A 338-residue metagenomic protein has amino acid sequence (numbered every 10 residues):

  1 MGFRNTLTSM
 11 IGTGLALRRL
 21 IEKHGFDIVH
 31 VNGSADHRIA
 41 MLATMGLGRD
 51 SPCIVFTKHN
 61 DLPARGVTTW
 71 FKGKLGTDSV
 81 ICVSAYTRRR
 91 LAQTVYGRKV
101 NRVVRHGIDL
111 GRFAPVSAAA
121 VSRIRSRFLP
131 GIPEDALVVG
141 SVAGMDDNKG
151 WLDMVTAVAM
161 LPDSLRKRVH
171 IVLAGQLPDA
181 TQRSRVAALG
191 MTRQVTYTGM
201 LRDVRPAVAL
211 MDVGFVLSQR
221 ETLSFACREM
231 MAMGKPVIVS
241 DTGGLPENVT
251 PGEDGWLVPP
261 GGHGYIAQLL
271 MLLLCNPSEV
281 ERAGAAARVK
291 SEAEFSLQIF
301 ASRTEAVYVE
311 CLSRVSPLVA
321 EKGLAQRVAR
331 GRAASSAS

Functional and structural regions predicted by a protein language model:
V31-H37: Short His-centered aromatic/hydrophobic patch
R49-A85, Y96: A conserved, positively charged/aromatic
Y86, G107: Carbohydrate-associated surface elements
L137, S141-M160, W256, G264 (+1 more regions): A conserved mid-protein helix/loop that constitutes part of the nucleotide-sugar donor-binding site
L165, H170-R193, E279: Short, structured helix-loop element that forms part of the nucleotide-activated donor/catalytic region
M200, Q219: Aromatic "clamp/platform" in nucleotide-sugar-dependent glycosyltransferases that forms part of the donor/acceptor
P236-V239, V249: Short hydrophobic beta-strand element within catalytic cores of glycosyltransferases and related nucleotide-activated
P251-G252, W256-H263, L272-P277: Conserved acidic donor-binding segment of nucleotide-sugar-dependent glycosyltransferases
